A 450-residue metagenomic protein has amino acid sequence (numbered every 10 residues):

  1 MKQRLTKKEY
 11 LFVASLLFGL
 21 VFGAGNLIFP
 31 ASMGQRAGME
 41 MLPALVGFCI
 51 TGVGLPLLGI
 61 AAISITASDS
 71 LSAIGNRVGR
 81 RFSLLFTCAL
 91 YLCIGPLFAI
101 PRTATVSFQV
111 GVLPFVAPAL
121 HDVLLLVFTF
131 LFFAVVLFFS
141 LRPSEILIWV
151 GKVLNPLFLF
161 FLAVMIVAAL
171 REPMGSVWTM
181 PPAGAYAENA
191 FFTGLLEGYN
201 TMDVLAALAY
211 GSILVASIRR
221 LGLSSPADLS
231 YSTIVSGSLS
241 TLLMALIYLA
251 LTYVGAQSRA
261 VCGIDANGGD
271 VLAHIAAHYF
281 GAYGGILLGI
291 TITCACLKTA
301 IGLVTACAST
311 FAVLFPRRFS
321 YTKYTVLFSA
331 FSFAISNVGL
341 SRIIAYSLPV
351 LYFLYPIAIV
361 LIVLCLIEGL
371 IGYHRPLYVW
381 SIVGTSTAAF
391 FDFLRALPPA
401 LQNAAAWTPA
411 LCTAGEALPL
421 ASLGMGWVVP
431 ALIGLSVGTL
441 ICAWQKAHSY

Functional and structural regions predicted by a protein language model:
L11-F22, A168-G175, G184-L251, L287-C296 (+3 more regions): Hydrophobic, membrane-embedded alpha-helices of multi-pass small-molecule transporters
G54, L58, L157-A169, V204-A206 (+3 more regions): Selective recognition of specific alpha-helical transmembrane segments in multi-pass small-molecule
I65-A73, F133-L154, R220-L223, F333-Y346 (+1 more regions): Membrane-water interface regions at transmembrane-helix termini and the short interhelical loops of multi-pass membrane
S70-N76, I247-L297, V304, P349: TM-loop-TM module centered on a large, flexible mid-protein loop between adjacent transmembrane helices in multi-pass
P96, I100, L159-Y186, V204-L205 (+3 more regions): Hydrophobic alpha-helical segments and their helix-loop junctions in multi-pass secondary transporters
L141-A169, S347-I359, Y378-A388: Membrane-interface loop-to-helix entry segments
R142-V153, F191, L214-L243, A260-A273 (+1 more regions): Hydrophobic, small-residue-rich membrane helices and short re-entrant helix-turn-helix hairpins that build
E172, H374-Y450: A generic transmembrane alpha-helix motif of multi-pass inner-membrane proteins
